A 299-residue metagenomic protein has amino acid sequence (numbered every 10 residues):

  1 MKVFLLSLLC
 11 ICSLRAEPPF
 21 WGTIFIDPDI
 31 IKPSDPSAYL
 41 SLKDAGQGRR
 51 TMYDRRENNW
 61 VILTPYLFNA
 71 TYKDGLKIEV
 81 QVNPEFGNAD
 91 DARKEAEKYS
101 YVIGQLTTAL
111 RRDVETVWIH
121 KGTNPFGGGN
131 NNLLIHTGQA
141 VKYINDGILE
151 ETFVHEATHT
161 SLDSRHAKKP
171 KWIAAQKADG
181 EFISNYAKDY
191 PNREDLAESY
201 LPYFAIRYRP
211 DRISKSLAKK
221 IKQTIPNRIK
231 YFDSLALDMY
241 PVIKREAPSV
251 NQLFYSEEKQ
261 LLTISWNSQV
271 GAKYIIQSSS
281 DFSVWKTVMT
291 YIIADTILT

Functional and structural regions predicted by a protein language model:
V3-C12: Sec-dependent N-terminal signal peptides
L14-P18: Boundary at the C-terminal end of the N-terminal hydrophobic targeting segment
I30-L133: Auxiliary, metal-adjacent structural segments of Zn-dependent hydrolase domains
F86-E97, Y143-I148, T152, A187 (+3 more regions): Soluble non-cytosolic domains of exported or imported proteins
G104, T108, T158-H166, P202-R209 (+1 more regions): Sec-exported extracytoplasmic/periplasmic mature domains
G147-H166, A197: Active-site recognition of the HExxH zinc-binding catalytic motif
A174-A247: Metalloprotease/metallohydrolase-associated module, dominated by Zn2+-dependent proteases
E246-T299: Short, composition-biased motifs enriched in small/polar/acidic residues
